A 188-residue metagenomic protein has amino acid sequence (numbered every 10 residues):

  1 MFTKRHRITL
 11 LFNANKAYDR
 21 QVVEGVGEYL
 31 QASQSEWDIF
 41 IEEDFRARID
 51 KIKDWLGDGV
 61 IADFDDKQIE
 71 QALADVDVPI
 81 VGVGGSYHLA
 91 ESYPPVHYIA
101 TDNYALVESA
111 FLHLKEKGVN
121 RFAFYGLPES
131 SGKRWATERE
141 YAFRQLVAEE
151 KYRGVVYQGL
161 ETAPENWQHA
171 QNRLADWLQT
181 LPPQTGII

Functional and structural regions predicted by a protein language model:
M1-G59, I69-I188: Bacterial carbohydrate/catabolite-sensing allosteric modules
A62: Redox-cofactor binding/interface segments in oxidoreductases and associated redox assembly factors
D66: Short glycine-rich anion-binding loops that position phosphate/pyrophosphate groups of nucleotides and phosphorylated
